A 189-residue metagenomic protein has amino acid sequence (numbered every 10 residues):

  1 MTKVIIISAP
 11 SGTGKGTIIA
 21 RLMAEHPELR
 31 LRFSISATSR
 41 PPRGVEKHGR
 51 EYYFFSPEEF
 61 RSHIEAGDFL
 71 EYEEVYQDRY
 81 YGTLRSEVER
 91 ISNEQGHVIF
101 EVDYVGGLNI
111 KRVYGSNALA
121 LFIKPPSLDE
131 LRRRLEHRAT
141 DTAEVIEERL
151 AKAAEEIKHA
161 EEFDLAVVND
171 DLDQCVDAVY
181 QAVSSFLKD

Functional and structural regions predicted by a protein language model:
M1-I5: Pre-Walker A (Motif I) flank of P-loop NTPase domains
A9, G14: Conserved glycine(s) of the Walker
K15, G106-L108, V176: Short, well-ordered alpha-helical microsegments
G16-A66: N-terminal phosphate/diphosphate-binding loop that engages ATP/GTP or pyrophosphate donors across diverse enzyme folds
L31, Y114-L119, E161-F163: Short glycine-/polar-rich loops that comprise or flank the Walker A/P-loop and associated switch/sensor motifs
Y53-F54, G82, E101, A166: Short aromatic/basic micro-patch
R61-D68, G82-A139, V183: ATP-dependent NMP and nucleoside kinases share a basic, alpha-helical "lid"
R133-D141, E155-D189: NTP-dependent small-molecule kinase module
